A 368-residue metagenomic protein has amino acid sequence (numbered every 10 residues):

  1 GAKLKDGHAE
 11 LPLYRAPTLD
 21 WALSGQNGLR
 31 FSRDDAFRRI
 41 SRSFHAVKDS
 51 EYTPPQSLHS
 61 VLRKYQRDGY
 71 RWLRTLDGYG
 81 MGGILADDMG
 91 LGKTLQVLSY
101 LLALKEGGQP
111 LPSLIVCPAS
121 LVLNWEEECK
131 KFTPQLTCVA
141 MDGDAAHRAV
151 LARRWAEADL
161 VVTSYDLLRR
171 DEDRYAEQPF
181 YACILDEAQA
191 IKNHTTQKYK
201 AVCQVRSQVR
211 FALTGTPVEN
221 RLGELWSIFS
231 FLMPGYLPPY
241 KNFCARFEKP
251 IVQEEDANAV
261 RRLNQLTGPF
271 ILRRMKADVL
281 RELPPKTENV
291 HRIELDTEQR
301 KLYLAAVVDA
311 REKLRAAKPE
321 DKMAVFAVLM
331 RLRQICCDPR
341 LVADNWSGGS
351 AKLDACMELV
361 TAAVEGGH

Functional and structural regions predicted by a protein language model:
G1-S43: Accessory nucleic-acid engagement/destabilization modules that flank
R30-E255, N264-H368: ASCE P-loop NTPase motor core, strongest for the SF2 helicase catalytic module
N258: PLP-dependent aminotransferase class I/II
